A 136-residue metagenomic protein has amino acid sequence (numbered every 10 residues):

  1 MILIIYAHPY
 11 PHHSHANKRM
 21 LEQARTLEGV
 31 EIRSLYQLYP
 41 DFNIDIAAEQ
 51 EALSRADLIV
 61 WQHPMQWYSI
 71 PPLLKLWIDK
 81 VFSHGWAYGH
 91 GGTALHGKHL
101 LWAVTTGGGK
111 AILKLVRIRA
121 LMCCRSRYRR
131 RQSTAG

Functional and structural regions predicted by a protein language model:
M1-G91: N-terminal beta1-alpha1-beta2 submodule of the flavodoxin-like/Rossmannoid cofactor-binding fold
P72-L76, F82-G136: FMN-binding flavodoxin-like domain, especially the glycine-rich phosphate-binding loop
